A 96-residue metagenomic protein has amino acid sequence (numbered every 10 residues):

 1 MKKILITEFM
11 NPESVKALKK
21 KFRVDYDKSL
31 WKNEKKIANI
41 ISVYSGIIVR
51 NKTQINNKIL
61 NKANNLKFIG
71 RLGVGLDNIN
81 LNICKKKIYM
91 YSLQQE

Functional and structural regions predicted by a protein language model:
M1-Y44: N-terminal glycine-/charge-rich "phosphate-binding" loop or analogous flexible N-terminal tail
G46-E96: Phosphate/diphosphate ligand-binding glycine-rich loop within oxidoreductases
